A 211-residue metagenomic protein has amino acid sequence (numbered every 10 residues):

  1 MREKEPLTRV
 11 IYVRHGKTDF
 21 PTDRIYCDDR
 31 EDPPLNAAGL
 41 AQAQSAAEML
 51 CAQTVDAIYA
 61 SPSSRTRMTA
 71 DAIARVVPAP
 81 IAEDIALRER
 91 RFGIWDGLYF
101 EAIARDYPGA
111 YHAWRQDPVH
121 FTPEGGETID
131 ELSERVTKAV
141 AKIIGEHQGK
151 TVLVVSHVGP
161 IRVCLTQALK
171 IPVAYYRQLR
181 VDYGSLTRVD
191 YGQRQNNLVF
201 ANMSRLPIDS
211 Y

Functional and structural regions predicted by a protein language model:
M1-R9, R90-A104, G145-T151, T166-Y211: Acidic, low-complexity terminal tails and accessory targeting/binding regions of phosphate-metabolizing enzymes
K4-E5, Q44-Y111: Phosphate-coordination/substrate-recognition cap region in phosphate-metabolizing enzymes
R9-H15, V154-V155: Short, hydrophobic/glycine-enriched beta-strand segments
I11, A82-D84, V199: General small-molecule cofactor/ligand-binding pocket signal
R14-I73, T122-T137: Loop-to-helix element that buttresses phosphate recognition and phosphoryl-transfer chemistry
T18, P160-I161: Short active-site segment of divalent metal-dependent hydrolases/proteases that encodes the spacing between
S61-S63, A86, V152-G159, N202: Short, well-ordered beta-to-alpha junction loops that form the rim of enzyme active sites and present histidine/acidic
L132-E146, K150-V158: GST-like fold's C-terminal all-alpha helical module
